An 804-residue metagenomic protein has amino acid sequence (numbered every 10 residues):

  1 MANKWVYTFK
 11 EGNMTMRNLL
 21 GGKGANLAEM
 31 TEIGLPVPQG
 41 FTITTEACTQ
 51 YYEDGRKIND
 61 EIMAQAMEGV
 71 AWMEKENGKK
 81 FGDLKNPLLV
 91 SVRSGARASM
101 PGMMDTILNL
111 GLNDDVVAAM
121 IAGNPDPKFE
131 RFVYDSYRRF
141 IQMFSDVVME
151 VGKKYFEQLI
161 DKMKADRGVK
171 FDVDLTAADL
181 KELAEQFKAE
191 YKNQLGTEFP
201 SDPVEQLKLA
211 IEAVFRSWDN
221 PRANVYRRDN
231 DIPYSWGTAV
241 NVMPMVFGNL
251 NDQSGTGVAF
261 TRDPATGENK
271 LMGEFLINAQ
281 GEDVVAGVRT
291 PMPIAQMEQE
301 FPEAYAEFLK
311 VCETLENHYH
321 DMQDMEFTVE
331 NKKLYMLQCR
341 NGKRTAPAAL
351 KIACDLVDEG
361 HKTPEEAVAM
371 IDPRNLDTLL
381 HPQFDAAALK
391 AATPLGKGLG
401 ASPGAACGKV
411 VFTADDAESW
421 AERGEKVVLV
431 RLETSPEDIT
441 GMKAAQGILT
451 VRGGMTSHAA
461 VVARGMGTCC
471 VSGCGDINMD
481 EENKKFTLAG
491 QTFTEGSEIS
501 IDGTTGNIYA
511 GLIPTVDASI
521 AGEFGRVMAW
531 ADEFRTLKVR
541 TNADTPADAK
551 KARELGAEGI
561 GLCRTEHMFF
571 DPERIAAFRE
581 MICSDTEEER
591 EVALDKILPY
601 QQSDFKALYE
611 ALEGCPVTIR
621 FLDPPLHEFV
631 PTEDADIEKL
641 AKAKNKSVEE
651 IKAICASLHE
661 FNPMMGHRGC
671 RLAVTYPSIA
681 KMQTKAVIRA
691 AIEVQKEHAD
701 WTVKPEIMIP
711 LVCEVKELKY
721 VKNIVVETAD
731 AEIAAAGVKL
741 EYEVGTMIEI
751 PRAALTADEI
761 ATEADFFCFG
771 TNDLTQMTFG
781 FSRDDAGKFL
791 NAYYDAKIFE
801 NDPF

Functional and structural regions predicted by a protein language model:
M1-A392, S419, E425-V428, S435-T440 (+11 more regions): Nucleotide/phosphate-binding sheet-loop regions of phosphoryl- and nucleotidyl-transfer enzymes
I43, C474-N478, I508-A510, E558-R574 (+1 more regions): Glycine-rich phosphate-binding active-site loops on the catalytic face of alpha/beta enzymes
M67, R227-I232, V368-V427, E433 (+4 more regions): Long, charged amphipathic helices and adjacent flexible linkers at domain junctions
L89, V428, G447, C469 (+7 more regions): Structural preference for beta-strand elements that scaffold enzyme active sites
Q299, E303, L432, V527-A531 (+4 more regions): Generic long, charged, amphipathic alpha-helical segments
A401, A406-G496, T505, M568 (+8 more regions): Conserved structured catalytic cores and adjacent interaction surfaces of nucleotide-binding/hydrolyzing enzymes
V516, F569-T586, F779-D795: C-terminal helical cap(s) of enzyme catalytic domains, especially alpha/beta-barrels
W530-T541, G614, D730-R752: Short beta-strand/loop segments at the ligand-binding rim of alpha/beta enzyme cores
